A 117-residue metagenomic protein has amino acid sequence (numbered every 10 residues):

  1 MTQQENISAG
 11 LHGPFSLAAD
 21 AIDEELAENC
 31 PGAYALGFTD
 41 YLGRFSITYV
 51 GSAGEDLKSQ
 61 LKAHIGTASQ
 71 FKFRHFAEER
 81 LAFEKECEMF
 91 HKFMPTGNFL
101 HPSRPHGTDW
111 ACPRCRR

Functional and structural regions predicted by a protein language model:
M1-K62, R80-C87, W110-R117: GIY-YIG nuclease catalytic motif and its immediate N-terminal context
Y34, F71-F73, M89: Generic structural hydrophobic/aromatic packing signal, biased to beta-strands
I65-G66, M94: A generic structural signal for secondary-structure junctions that act as hinges or helix/strand caps at the edges
G66-A77: A short, basic-hydrophobic beta/loop patch
E88-F99: Short arginine-rich
N98-T108: Short, flexible loop/turn segments with low-complexity composition
